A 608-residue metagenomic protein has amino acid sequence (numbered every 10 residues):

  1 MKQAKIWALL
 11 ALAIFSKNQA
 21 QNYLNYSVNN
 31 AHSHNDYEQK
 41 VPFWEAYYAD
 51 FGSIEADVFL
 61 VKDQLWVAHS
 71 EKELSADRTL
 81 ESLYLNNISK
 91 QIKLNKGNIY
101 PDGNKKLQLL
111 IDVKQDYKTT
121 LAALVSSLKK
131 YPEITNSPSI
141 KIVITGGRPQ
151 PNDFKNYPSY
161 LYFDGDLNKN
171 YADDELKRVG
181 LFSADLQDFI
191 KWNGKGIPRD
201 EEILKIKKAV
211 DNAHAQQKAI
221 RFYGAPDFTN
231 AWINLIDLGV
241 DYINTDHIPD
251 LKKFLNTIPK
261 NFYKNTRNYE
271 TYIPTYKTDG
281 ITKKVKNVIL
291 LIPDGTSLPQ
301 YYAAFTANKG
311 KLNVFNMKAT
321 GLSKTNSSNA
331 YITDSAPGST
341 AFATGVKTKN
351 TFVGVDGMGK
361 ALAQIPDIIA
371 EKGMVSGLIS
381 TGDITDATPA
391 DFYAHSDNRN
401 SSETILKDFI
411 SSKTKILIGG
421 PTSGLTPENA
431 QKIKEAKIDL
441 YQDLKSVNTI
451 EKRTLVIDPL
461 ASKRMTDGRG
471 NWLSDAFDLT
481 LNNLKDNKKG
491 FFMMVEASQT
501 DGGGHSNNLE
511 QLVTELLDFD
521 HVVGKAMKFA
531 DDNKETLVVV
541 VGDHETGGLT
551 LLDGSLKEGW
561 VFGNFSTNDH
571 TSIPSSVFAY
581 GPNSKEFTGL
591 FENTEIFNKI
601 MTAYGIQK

Functional and structural regions predicted by a protein language model:
M1-Y26: Bacterial Sec-dependent N-terminal signal peptides
K2-K5, I134-S139, M374-I379: Short secondary-structure capping/junction motifs at helix and strand boundaries
W7, V67, V577-A579: Short beta-strand element of the conserved SAM-dependent methyltransferase core
F15, A49, Q91, P299 (+1 more regions): Generic N-terminal helix/loop capping motif
A20-P274, Y301: Phosphate-group recognition and catalysis centered on beta-loop-alpha active-site segments
K207, Y223, K252-K608: Feature captures the catalytic ectodomains and active-site-proximal regions of enzymes that hydrolyze or transfer
